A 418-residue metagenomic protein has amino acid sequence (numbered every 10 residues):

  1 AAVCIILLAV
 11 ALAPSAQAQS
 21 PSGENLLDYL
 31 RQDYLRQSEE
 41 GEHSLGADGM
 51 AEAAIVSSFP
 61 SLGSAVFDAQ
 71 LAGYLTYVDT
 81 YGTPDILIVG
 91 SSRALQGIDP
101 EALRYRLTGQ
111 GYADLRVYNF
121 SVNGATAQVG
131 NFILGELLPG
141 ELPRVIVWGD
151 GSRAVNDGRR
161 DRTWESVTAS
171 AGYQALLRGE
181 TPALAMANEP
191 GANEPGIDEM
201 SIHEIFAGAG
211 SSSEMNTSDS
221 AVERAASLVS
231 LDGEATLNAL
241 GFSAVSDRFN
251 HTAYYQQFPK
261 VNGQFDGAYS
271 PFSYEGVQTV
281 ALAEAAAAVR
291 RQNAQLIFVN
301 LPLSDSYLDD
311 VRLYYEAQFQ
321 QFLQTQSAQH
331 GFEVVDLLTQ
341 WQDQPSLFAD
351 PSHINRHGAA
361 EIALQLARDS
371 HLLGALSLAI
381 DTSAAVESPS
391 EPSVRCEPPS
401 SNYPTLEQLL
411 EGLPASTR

Functional and structural regions predicted by a protein language model:
A2-A11: Bacterial N-terminal signal peptides
A18-Y112: Membrane/wall-proximal cationic-aromatic binding patches
A69-G73, A125-L134, V280-A283: N-terminal post-signal-peptidase region of extra-cytosolic proteins
V78-V89, A113-R116, F120, P259-S270 (+1 more regions): Acidic/histidine-rich, surface-exposed loop or edge segments in extracytoplasmic proteins
G82-G179: Membrane-embedded segments
W164-Q292, V386-R418: Secreted/periplasmic serine-hydrolase-like ester/acetyl group-modifying domain
Y274-S352: Extended hydrophobic/aromatic segments used for targeting, binding, or gating
D350-V394, N402: Histidine-centered active-site loop/cap adjacent to the catalytic His in serine esterases/O-acetyl transfer systems
